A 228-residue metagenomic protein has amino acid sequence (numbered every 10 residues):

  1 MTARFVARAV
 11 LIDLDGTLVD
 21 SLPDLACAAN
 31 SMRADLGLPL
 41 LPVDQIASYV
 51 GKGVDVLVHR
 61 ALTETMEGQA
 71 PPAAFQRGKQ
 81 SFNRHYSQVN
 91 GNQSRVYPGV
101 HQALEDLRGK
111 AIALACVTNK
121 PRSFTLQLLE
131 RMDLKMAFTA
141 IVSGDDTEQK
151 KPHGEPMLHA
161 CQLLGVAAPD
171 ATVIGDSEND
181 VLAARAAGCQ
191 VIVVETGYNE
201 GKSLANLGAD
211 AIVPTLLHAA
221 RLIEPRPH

Functional and structural regions predicted by a protein language model:
T2-S48, V54-D55, H59: Active-site neighborhood of HAD-like aspartate-dependent phosphohydrolases
F5-A7, S87-C116, R122-L126, G154: Short, acidic loop-to-helix structural element flanking the phosphoryl-transfer center in phosphate-processing enzymes
M32-R33, G53-A70, L128, A160-C161: Helix-loop "lid/cap" segments that line or gate small-molecule binding pockets
L36, A61-E105: Metal-dependent phosphoesterase signature
P39, K110, L134-T139, A167 (+1 more regions): Conserved H-loop
K150-V181: Conserved Lys-Pro-Asp/Glu-containing loop-to-beta segment of HAD-superfamily phosphomonoesterases, centered on
T172-A211: Acidic, Mg2+-coordinating phosphoryl-transfer loop and its flanking beta/alpha structural elements, shared across
